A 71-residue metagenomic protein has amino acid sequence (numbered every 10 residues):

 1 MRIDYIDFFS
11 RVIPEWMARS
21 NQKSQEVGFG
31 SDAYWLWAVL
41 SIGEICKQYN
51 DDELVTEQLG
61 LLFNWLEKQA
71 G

Functional and structural regions predicted by a protein language model:
M1, K68-G71: Short intrinsically disordered terminal tails
M1-F29: N-terminal acidic leader/helix
R2-Y5, F9, W35, V55 (+1 more regions): Short runs of predominantly hydrophobic/aromatic residues within well-ordered alpha helices that form helix-helix
F8-R11, E15, W37, E44 (+2 more regions): Charged, amphipathic alpha-helical oligomerization/scaffolding segments
R19, A38-L40, K68: Enriched - but not universal
S24-D32, D52-T56: Short, surface-exposed loop/turn segments at secondary-structure junctions
G30-Y49: Amphipathic, non-membrane alpha-helical rod segments
C46-K68: Short, charged early-sequence alpha-helical segments and their helix-coil boundaries
